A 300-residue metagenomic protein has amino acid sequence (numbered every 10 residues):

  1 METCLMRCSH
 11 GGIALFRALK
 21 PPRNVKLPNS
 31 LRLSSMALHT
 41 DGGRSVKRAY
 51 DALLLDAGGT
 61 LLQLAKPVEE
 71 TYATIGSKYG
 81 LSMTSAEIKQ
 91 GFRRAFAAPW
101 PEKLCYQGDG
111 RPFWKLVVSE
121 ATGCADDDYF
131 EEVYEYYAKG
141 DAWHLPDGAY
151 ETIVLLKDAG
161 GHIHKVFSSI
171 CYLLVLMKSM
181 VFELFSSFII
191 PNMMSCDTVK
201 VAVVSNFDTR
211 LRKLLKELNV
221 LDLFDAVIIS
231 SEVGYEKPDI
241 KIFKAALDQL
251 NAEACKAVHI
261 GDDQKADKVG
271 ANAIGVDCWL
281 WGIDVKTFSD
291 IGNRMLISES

Functional and structural regions predicted by a protein language model:
E2-D51, A86, D128, Y150-A159 (+2 more regions): Asp-based, Mg2+/Mn2+-dependent phosphohydrolase catalytic module
K20, V25-A159, L173-M177, E183-L184 (+1 more regions): N-terminal helical cap/lid subdomain that shapes the substrate entry/recognition surface in HAD-like hydrolases
